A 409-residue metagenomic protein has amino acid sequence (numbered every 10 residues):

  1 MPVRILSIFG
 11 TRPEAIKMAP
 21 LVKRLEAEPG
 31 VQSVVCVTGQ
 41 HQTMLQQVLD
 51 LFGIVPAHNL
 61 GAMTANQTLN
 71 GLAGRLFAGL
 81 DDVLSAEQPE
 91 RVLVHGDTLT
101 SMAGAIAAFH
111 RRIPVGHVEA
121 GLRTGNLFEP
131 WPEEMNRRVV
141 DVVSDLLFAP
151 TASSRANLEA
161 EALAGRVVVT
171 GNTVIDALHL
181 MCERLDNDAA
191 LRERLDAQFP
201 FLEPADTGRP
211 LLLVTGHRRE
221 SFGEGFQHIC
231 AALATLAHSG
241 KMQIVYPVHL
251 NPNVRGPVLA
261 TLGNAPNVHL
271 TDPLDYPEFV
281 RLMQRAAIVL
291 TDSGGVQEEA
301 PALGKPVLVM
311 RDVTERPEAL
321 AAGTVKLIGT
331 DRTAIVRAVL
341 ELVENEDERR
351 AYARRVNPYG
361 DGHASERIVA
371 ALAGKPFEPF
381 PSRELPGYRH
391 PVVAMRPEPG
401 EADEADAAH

Functional and structural regions predicted by a protein language model:
M1-Y246, N251-H409: Nucleotide-activated sugar donor-binding and catalytic core shared by glycosyltransferases and related lipid-linked
